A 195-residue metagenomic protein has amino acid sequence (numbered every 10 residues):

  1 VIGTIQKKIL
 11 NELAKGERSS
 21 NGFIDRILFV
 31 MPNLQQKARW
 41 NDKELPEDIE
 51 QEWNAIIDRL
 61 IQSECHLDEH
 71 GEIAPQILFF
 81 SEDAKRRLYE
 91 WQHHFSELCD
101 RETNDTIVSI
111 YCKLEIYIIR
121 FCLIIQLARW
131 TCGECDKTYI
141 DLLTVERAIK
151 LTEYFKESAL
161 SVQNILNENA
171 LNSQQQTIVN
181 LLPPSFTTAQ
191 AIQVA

Functional and structural regions predicted by a protein language model:
V1-A195: Phosphate-handling catalytic cores of nucleic-acid transaction enzymes
